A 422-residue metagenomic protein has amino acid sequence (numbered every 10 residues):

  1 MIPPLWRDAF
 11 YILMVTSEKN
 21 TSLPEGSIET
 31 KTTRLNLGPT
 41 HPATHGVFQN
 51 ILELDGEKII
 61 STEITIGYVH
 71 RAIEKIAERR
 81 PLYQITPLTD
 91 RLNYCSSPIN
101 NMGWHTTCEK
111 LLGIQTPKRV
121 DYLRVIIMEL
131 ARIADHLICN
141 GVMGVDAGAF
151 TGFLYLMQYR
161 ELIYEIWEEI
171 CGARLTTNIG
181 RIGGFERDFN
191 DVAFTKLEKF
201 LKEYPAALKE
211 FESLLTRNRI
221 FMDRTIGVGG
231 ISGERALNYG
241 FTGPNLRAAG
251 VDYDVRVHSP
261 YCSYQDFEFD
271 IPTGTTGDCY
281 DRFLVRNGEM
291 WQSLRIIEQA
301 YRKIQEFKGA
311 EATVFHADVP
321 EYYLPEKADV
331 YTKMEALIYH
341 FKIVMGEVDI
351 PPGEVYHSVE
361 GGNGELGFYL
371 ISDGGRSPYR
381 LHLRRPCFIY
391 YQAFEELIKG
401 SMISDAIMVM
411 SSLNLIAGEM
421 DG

Functional and structural regions predicted by a protein language model:
W6, I12-G422: Metal/cofactor-centered catalytic core regions of large enzymes
